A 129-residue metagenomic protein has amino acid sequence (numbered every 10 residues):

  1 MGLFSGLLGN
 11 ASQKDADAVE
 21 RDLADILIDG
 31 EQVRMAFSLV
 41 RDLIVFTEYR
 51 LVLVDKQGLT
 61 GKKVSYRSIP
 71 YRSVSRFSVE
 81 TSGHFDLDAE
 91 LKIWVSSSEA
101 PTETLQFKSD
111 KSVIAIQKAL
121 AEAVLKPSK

Functional and structural regions predicted by a protein language model:
G2-L23, A36, L59-K129: Acidic, Ser/Thr- and proline-rich intrinsically disordered linker/docking segments of eukaryotic scaffolds
I26-E31: Glycine-centered loop/turn motifs
F37-T60: Conserved beta-hairpin
